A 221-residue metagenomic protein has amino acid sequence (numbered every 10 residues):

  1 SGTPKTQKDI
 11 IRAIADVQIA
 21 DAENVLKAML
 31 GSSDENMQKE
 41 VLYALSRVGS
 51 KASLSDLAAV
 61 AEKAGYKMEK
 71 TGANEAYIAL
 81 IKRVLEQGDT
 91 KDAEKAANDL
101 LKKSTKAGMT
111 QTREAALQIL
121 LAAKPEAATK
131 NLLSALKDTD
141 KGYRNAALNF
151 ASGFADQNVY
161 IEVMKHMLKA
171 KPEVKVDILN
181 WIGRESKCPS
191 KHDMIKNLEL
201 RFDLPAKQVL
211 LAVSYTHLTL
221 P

Functional and structural regions predicted by a protein language model:
S1, V25-K27, D56-A58, A97-L101 (+4 more regions): Buried hydrophobic core positions in alpha-solenoid tandem helical repeats
G2-T3, S33-D34, G65-Y66, G108-M109 (+3 more regions): Short inter-helical turns and helix N-cap capping residues of alpha-solenoid HEAT/ARM repeat scaffolds
Q7, Q38, K70, N74 (+4 more regions): Residue-level detector of extended alpha-helical repeat arrays and alpha-solenoid scaffolds
A13-D16, A44-R47, A76-R83, Q87 (+5 more regions): Core register positions within helices of long alpha-helical scaffolds
A20, K51, K82-R83, E126 (+2 more regions): Alpha-solenoid helical repeat scaffolds
E23, L54, T90-E94, T129 (+2 more regions): Core helices of alpha-solenoid repeat scaffolds
L30, A61, G65, L101-S104 (+3 more regions): A conserved position within tetratricopeptide repeats
T216-P221: Conserved small/polar residues in nucleotide/adenosyl-binding loops
